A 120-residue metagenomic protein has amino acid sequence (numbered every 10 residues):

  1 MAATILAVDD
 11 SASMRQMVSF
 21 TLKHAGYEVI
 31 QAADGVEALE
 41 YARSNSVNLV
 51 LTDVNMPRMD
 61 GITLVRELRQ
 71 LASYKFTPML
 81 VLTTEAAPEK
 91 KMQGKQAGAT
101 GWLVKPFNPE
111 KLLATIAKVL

Functional and structural regions predicted by a protein language model:
A2-S13, V18-L22, V50: Conserved acidic segment of CheY-like receiver
G26-A33, Y41: Short hydrophobic/Thr-rich beta-strand motif most characteristic of the beta2 strand and flanking loop of CheY-like
N45-L51: Active-site beta3 strand of CheY-like receiver
D53, T83: Active-site residues of response regulator receiver
M56: Receiver (REC) domain active-site loop signature in two-component systems and cognate sites in sensor histidine kinases
T100: Short, glycine/charged-rich "phosphate-handling" switch motifs in NTP-dependent and phosphotransfer domains
F107-I116: C-terminal output helix
